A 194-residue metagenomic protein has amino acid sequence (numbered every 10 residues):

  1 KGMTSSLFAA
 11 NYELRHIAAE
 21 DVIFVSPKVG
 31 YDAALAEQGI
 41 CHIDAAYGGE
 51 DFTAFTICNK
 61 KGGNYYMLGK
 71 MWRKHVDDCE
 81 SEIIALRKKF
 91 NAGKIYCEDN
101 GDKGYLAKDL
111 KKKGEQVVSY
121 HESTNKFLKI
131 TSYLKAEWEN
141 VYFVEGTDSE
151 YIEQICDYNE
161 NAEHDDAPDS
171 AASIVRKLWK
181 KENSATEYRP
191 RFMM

Functional and structural regions predicted by a protein language model:
K1-I43: ATPase catalytic-site recognition across NTP-hydrolyzing enzymes
M3-L7, A34-Q38, G48-F52, Y66 (+1 more regions): Short gly/pro-enriched beta-turn/loop segments at secondary-structure junctions
Y12, Y133, S170: A residue-level signal for conserved active-site and pocket-lining positions in enzyme catalytic cores
L14-A19, A167, T186, M193: Helicase-core coupling region on the C-terminal RecA-like lobe
A19, T56-A162: Mg2+-dependent endonuclease catalytic cores in nucleic-acid-processing enzymes, primarily RNase H-like
A33-K60, S170: Gly/Thr-rich phosphate-binding beta-strand-loop-beta motif of the actin/hexokinase/Hsp70
K70, V175-M194: Acidic two-metal-ion nuclease catalytic site recognized across multiple nuclease folds, prominently DnaQ/RNase D-T
Q154, E160-R176: Charged alpha-helix within mobile-element recombinases
